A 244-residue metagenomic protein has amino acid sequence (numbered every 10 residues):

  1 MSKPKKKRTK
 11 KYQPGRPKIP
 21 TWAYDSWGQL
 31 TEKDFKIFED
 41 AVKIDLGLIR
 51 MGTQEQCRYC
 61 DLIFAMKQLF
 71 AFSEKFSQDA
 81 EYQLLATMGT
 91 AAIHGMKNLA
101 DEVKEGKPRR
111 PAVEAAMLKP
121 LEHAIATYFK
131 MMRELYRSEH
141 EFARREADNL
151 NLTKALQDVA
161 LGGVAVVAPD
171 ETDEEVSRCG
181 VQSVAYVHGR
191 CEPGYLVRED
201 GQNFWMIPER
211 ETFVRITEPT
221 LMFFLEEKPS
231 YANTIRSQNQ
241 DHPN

Functional and structural regions predicted by a protein language model:
M1-W22, N244: Short Lys/Arg-rich cationic patches that frequently serve as NLS/NoLS or arginine-rich RNA/DNA-binding motifs
G15-F76: Short terminal alpha-helical segments
F35, E39-V42, Q56-L62, A86 (+7 more regions): Short amphipathic alpha-helical segments that mediate assembly, nucleic-acid/protein binding, or membrane association
A71-E139: Long, low-complexity or tandemly repetitive, helically biased scaffold regions used for multimeric assembly/adhesion
E146-V164: Charge-dense, extended regions
G162-A168, V176-Y186: Short coil-to-beta transition motif at edge beta-strands of beta-rich domains
V184, H188-R215: Basic/aromatic-rich interaction segments and small domains that mediate binding to polyanionic partners
P208-N239: Intrinsically disordered, low-complexity, charged/polar segments
